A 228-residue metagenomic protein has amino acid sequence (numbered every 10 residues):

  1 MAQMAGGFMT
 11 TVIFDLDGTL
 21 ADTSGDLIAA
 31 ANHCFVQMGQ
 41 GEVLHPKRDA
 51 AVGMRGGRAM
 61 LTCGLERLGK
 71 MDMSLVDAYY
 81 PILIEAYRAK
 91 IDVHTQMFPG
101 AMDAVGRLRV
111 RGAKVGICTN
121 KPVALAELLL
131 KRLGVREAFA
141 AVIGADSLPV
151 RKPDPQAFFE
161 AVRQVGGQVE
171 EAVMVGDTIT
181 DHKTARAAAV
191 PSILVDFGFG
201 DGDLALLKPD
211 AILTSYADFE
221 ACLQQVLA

Functional and structural regions predicted by a protein language model:
A2-V12, V36, R109, V123 (+1 more regions): Asp-based, Mg2+/Mn2+-dependent phosphohydrolase catalytic module
G7-D103, R107-R111, A124: N-terminal helical cap/lid subdomain that shapes the substrate entry/recognition surface in HAD-like hydrolases
